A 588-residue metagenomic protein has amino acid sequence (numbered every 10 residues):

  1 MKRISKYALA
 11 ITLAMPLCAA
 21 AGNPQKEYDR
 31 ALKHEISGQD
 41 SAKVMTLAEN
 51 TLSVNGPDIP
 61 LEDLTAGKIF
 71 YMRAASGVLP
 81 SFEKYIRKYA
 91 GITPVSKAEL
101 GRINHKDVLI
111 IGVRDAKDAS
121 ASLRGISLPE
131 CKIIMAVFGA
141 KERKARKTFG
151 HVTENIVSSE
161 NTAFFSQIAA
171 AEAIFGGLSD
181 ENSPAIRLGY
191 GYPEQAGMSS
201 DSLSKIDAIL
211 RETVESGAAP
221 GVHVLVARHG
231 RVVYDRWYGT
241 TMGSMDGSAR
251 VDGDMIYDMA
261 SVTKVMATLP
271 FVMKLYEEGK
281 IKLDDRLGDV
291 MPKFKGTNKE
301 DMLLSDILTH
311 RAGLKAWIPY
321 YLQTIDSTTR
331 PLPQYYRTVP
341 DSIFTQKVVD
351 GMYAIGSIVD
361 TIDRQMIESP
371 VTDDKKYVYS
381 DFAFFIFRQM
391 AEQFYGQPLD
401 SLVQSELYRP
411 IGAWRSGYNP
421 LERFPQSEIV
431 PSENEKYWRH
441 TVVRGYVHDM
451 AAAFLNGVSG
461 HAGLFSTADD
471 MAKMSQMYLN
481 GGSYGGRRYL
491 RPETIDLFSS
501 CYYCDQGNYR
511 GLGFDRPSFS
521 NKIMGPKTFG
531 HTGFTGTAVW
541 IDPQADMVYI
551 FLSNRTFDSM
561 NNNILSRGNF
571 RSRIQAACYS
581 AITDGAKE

Functional and structural regions predicted by a protein language model:
M1-Q25: Bacterial Sec-dependent N-terminal signal peptides
A21-Q195: Preference for extracellular/luminal or secreted protein segments
N23-K26, I59-L61, R146-K147, D180-I186 (+6 more regions): Short, gly/Ser/Thr-rich active-site loops of penicillin-recognizing serine hydrolases
S41, S96-K97, S202, A208 (+4 more regions): Coil residues (strongly favoring Ser/Thr
M198-M259, K280-K282, D449, M560: Short, conserved catalytic-motif segment at the N-terminal edge
S216-L225, M245-T309, S369-A383, S459-A462: Short active-site loop at a secondary-structure junction that contains or immediately precedes the catalytic residue(s)
K299-K527: Short, surface-exposed loop or secondary-structure junction motifs that flank catalytic or metal-binding residues
T535-V548: Short, surface-exposed beta-strand/loop micro-motifs that present aromatic residues
